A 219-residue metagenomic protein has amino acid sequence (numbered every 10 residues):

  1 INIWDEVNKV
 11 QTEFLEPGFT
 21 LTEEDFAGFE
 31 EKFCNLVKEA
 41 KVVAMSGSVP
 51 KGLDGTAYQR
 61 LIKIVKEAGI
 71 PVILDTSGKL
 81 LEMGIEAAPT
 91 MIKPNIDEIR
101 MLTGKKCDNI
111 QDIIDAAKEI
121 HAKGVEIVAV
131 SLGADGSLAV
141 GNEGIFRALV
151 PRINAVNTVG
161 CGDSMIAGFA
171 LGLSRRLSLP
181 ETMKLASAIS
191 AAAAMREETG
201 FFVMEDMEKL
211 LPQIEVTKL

Functional and structural regions predicted by a protein language model:
I1-A40, K209-L219: Conserved N-terminal subdomain of the carbohydrate kinase-like
N2-W4, L15, M45-S46, D75 (+1 more regions): Short beta-strand segments
Q11-E13, K41-V42, P71-V72, T90-M91 (+3 more regions): Structural motif
P17-F19, G78, I96-I99, P151-N154: Short, acidic/turn-prone active-site loops that include or flank metal/cofactor- and phosphate-binding residues
E24, M101-C107, A155-V159: Short, charged, surface-exposed secondary-structure boundary motifs
V42-I113: Conserved beta-alpha-beta core of the PfkB/ribokinase-like small-molecule kinase fold
K63, E67, E82, I110-L219: Conserved phosphate-binding/catalytic region of the ribokinase-like
